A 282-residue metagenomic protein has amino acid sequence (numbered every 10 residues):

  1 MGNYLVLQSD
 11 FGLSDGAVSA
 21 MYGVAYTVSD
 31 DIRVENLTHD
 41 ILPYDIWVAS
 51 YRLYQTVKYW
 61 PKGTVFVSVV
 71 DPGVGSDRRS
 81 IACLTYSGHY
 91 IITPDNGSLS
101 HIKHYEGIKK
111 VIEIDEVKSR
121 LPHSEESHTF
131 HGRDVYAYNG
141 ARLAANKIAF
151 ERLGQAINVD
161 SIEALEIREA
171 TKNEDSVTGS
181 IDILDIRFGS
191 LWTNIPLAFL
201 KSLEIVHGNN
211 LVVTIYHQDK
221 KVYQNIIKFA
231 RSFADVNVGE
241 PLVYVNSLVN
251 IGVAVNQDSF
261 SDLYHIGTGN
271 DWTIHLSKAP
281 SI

Functional and structural regions predicted by a protein language model:
G2-V70, R142: Alpha/propeptide regions of enzymes that mature by internal proteolysis
D10, N139, N256: A residue-level signal for conserved active-site and pocket-lining positions in enzyme catalytic cores
F11-D15, G73-S76, D258-F260: Short acidic, Gly/Ser-rich segments with clustered Asp/Glu that frequently serve as metal-coordination loops in enzyme
V28-V34, V48, W60-V69, G75-V135: Active-site histidine-anchored catalytic micro-motif
F66, L211-V213, L242, N270-H275: Generic structural signal for buried aliphatic residues
H123-H207: Anionic-ligand-binding alpha/beta catalytic cores of soluble enzymes and soluble regulatory domains that recognize
L191-H265: A conserved acidic, glycine/proline-rich C-terminal tail/linker
L263, T268-I282: Pepsin/retropepsin-fold aspartyl endopeptidases
